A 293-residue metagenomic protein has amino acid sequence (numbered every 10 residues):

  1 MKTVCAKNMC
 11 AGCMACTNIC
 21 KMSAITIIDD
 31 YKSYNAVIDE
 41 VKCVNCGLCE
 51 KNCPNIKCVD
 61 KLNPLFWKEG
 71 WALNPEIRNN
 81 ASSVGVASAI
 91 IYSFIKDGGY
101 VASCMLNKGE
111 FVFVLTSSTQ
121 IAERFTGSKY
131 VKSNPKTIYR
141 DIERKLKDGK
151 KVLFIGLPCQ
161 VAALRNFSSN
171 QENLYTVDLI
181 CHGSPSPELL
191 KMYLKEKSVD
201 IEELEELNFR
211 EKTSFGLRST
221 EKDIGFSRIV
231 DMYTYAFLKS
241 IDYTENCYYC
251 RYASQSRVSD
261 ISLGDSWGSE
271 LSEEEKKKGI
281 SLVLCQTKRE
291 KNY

Functional and structural regions predicted by a protein language model:
M1-K7, V37-V41, I229-L238: Short, intrinsically disordered, charge-biased short linear motifs at domain edges
K2-M9, A15-V37, G47-P64, D260-I261: Iron-sulfur cluster-binding cysteine motifs and their immediate structural context in ferredoxin-like electron-transfer
A6-C10, D39, E76-N80: Short, N-terminal intrinsically disordered low-complexity segments that are rich in Pro/Gly and polar/charged residues
C10, C20, C43, C247-C250: Short cysteine-rich clusters marking metal-coordination/redox-active sites
G12, N45, L153-F154: Conserved SAM-binding loop
I28-K42, N79-S88: Charged, low-complexity, helix/coiled-coil-prone segments
E40, C46, T116: Glycine-rich loop at the start of a catalytic domain that most often binds anionic cofactors/ligands
P54, D60-Y293: Iron-sulfur-associated redox domains of electron-transfer enzymes in respiratory and anaerobic energy metabolism
